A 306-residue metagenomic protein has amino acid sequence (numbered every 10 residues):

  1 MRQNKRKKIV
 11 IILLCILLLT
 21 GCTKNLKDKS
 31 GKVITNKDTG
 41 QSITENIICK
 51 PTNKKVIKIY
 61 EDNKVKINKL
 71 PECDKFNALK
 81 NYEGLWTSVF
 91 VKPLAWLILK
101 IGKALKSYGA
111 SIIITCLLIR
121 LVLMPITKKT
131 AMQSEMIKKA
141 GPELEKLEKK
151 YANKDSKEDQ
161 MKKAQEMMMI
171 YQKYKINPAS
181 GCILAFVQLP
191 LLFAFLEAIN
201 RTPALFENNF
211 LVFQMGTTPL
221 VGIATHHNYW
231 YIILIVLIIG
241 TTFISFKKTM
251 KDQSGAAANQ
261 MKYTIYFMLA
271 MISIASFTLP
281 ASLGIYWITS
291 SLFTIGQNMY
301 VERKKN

Functional and structural regions predicted by a protein language model:
R2-N306: Helix-loop-helix
